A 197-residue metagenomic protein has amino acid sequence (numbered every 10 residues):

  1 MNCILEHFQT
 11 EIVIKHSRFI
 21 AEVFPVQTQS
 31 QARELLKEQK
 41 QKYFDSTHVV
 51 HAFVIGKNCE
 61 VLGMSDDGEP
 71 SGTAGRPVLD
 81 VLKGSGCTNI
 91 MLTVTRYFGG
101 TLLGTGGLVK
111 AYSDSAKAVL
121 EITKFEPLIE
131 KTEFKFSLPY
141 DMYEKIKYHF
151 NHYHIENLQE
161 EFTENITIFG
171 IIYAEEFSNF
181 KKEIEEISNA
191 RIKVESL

Functional and structural regions predicted by a protein language model:
M1-G72, E195: C-terminal regulatory domains involved in ligand/effector binding and gene-expression control
L36, I146-H152, N179-S188: Short amphipathic alpha-helices in soluble, non-transmembrane regions that often serve as interface/regulatory elements
T88-F98: Glycine- and acidic-rich phosphate- and metal-coordinating loops
A111, S115-T123: Stable alpha-helical structural segments in soluble proteins, enriched in small hydrophobic residues
K124-Y140: Short glycine-/aliphatic-rich beta-strand segments at the starts of folded cytosolic domains
F136-I155: Short amphipathic alpha-helix segments
N157-F162, S188-L197: Conserved short beta-strand edge segments in small beta-sheet-based binding/regulatory domains
G170, E176-N179: Terminal, non-globular segments
